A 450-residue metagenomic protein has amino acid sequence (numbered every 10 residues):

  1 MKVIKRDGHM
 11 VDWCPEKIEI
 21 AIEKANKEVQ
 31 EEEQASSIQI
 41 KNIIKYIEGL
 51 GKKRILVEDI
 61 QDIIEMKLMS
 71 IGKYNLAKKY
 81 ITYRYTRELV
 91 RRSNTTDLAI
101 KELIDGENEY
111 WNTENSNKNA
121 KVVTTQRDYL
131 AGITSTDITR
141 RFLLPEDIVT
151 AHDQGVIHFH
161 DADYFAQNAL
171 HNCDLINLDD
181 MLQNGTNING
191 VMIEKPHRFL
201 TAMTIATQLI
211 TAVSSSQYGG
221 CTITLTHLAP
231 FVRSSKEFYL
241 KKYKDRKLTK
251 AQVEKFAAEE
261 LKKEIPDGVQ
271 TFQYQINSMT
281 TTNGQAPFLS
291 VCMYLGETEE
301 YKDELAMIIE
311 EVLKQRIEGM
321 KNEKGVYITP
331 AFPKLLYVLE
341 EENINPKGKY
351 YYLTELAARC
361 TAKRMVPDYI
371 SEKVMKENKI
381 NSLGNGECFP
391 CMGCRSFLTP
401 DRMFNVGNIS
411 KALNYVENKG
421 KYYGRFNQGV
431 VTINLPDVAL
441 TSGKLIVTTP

Functional and structural regions predicted by a protein language model:
M1-G106: Charged, amphipathic alpha-helical regulatory modules used for macromolecular assembly or allosteric control
L89-V90, T96-P450: Conserved catalytic cores of very large enzyme subunits
